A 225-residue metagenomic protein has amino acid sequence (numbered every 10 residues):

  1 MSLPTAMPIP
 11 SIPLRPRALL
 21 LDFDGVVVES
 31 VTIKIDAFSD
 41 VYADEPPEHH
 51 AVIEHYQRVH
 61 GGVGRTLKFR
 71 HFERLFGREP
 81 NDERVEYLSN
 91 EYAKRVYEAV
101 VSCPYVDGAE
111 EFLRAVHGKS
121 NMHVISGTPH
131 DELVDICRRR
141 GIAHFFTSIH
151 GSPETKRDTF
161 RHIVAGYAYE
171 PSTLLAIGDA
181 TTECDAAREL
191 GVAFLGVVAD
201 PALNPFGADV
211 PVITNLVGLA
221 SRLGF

Functional and structural regions predicted by a protein language model:
M1-R17, H130, V134-F225: Asp-based, Mg2+/Mn2+-dependent phosphohydrolase catalytic module
P4, I9, P13-F23, V27-D107: N-terminal helical cap/lid subdomain that shapes the substrate entry/recognition surface in HAD-like hydrolases
I9, R15, K94-V124, H130 (+2 more regions): Short, acidic loop-to-helix structural element flanking the phosphoryl-transfer center in phosphate-processing enzymes
V27, V124, H150: Short catalytic-loop micro-motif centered on adjacent basic/acidic residues
S39, A43, R70-E73, R114-H117 (+4 more regions): Class I S-adenosyl-L-methionine
P46, G77, K119-S120, G141 (+2 more regions): Glycine-centered loop/turn motif at secondary-structure junctions
V59, S126, P153: Active-site nucleophile and cofactor-binding loops and adjacent substrate-binding regions of central metabolic enzymes
